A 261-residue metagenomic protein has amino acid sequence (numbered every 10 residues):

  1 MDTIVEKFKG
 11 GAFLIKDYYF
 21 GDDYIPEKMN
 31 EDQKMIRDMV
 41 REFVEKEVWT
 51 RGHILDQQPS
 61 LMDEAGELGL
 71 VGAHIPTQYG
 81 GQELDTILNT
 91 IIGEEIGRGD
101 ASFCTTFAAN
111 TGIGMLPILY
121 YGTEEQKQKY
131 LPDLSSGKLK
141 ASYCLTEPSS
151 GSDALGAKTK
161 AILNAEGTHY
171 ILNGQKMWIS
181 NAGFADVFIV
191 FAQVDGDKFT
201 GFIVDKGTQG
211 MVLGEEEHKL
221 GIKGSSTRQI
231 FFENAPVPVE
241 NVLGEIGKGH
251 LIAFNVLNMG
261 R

Functional and structural regions predicted by a protein language model:
M1-A108, Q126-K129, D133-S136: Amphipathic, small/basic residue-rich leader segments at the start of a protein or domain
D2, P26-M29, M35, R98 (+1 more regions): Glycine-rich beta->alpha junctions and the first turn(s) of the following alpha-helix
Q33, V44, G69, P76 (+7 more regions): Buried hydrophobic positions in well-ordered alpha/beta secondary-structure cores of metabolic enzymes
V48, T105-E125, G151-A154, L163: N-terminal glycine-rich flavin-associated loop
E83-E95, D153-A157, F231, V237: Structural signature of FAD isoalloxazine-binding scaffolds in flavoprotein oxidoreductases
R98, S150-G151, M177-G183, I222 (+1 more regions): Glycine-rich phosphate/pyrophosphate-binding beta-alpha loops
G137-L145: A short, Trp-centered hydrophobic/proline-enriched beta-strand micro-motif
T168-L213: A short core secondary-structure module
